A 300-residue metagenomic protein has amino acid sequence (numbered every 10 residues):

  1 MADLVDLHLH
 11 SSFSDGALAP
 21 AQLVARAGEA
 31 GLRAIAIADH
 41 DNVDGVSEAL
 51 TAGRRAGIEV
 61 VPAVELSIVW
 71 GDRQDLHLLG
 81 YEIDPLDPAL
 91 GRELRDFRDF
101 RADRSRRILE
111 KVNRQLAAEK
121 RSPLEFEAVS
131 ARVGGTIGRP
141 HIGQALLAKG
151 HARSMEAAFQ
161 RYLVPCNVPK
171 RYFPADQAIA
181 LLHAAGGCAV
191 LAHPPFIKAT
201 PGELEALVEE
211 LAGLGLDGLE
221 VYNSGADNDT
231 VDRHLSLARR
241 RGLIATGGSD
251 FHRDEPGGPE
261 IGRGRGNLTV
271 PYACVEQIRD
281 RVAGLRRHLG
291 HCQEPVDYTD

Functional and structural regions predicted by a protein language model:
M1-S11, A17-G31, D44-L86, F97 (+3 more regions): Charged catalytic cores and adjacent phosphate/nucleic-acid-binding surfaces used for phosphate/nucleic-acid chemistry
G16-A17, D103-E110, Q115-G202: Divalent metal-binding pocket/active-site signature
E82-Q115: Polyanionic/metal-chelating signatures
